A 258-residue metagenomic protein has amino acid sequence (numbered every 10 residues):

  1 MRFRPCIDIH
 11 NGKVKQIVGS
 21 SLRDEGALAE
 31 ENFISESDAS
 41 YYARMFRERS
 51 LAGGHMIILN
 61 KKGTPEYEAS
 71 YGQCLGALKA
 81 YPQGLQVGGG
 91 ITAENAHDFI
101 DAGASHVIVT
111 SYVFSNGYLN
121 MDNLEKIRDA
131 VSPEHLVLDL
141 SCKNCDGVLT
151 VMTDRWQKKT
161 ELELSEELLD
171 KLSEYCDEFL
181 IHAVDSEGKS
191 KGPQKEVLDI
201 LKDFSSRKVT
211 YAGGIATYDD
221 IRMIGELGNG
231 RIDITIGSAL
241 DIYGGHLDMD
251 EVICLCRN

Functional and structural regions predicted by a protein language model:
R2, L78-V87, P133-V137, V148-W156 (+1 more regions): Short beta-strand/loop segments at the ligand-binding rim of alpha/beta enzyme cores
D8, F46, G54, F99 (+4 more regions): Conserved, mostly hydrophobic/aromatic
H10-N11, Q16-E25, I100-S186: Conserved anion-binding
G53-G72, S111-G117, I181-S190: Glycine-rich, proline-tolerant flexible connector loops at the mouths of alpha/beta enzymes
H55-M56, I108-V109, V137-D139, L180 (+2 more regions): Conserved beta-strand positions in the central sheet of alpha/beta enzyme cores
Y67-C74, N120-E125, E161-E166, K191-D199 (+1 more regions): Charged helix-capping and loop-helix junction motifs
Q73-V87, I91-H106, E196-I234, D250: Catalytic cores of alpha/beta
L119-A130, R222-N258: C-terminal helical cap(s) of enzyme catalytic domains, especially alpha/beta-barrels
